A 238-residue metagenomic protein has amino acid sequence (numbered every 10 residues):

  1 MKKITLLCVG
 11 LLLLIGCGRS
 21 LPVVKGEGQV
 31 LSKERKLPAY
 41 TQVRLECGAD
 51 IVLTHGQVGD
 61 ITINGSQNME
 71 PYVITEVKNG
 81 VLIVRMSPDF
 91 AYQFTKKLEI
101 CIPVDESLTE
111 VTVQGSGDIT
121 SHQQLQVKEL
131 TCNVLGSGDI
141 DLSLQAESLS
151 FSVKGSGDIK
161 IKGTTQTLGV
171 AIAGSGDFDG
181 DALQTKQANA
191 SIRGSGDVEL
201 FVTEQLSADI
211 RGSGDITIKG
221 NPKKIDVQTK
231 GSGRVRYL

Functional and structural regions predicted by a protein language model:
M1-C17: Sec-dependent bacterial lipoprotein signal peptides
C17-E70, V81-I83, S87-P103, T120-S121: Short acidic/polar N-terminal linker immediately downstream of export determinants
T41-L53, E99-I102, S107-L238: Extended, compositionally simple hydrophobic/Ser/Thr-rich segments that build repetitive fibrous architectures
